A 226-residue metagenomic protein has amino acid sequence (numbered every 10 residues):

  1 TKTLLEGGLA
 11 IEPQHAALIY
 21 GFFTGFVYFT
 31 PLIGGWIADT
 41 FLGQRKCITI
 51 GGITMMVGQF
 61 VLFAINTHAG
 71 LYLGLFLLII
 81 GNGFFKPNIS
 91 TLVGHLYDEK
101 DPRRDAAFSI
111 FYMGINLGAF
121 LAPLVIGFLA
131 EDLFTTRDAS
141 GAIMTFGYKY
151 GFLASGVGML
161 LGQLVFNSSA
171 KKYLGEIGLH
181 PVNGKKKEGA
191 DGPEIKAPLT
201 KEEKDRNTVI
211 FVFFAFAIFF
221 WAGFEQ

Functional and structural regions predicted by a protein language model:
T1-H15, E131, Q226: Short amphipathic helix-loop junctions that connect adjacent transmembrane helices in Major Facilitator Superfamily/SLC
A17-D39, K86, F120-A122: Central cavity-lining transmembrane alpha-helices of secondary-active solute carriers, predominantly the Major
L32-I33, L117-T136: A gly/Pro-rich, aromatic-decorated transmembrane alpha-helix motif that marks the paired, flexible gating helices
T40-G52, K100-D101: Cytoplasmic membrane-interface "Motif A"-like loop-to-helix N-cap segments of 12-TM Major Facilitator Superfamily
I50-Y72: C-terminal ends and interior cores of transmembrane alpha-helices in multi-pass membrane transporters/permeases
G58, A69-N88, F214-I218: Hydrophobic core of transmembrane alpha-helices in multi-pass small-molecule transporters, especially MFS/SLC-type
F84-D98: Intracellular juxtamembrane helix-capping segments at the cytosolic ends of symmetry-related transmembrane helices
E99-P102, G127-Q226: Intracellular loop-helix junctions on the cytosolic face of multi-pass helical membrane proteins
